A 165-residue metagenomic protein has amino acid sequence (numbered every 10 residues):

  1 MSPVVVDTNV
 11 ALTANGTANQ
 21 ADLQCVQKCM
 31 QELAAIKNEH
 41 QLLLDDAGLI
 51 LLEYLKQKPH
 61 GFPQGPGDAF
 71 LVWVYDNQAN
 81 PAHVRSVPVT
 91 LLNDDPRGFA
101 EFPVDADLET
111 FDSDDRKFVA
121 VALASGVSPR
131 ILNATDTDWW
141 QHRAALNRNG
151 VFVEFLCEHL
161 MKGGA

Functional and structural regions predicted by a protein language model:
M1-G48: Short, well-structured N-terminal submotif of metal-dependent ribonuclease cores
A14-T17, L52-K58, H142-L146: A short acidic (Asp/Glu
N15-Q24, P59-G61, D105-E109: Short, flexible/disordered intra-domain loops and linkers
Q20-Q31, Q64-W73, W139: Well-ordered, non-membrane alpha-helical segments in soluble/globular domains
E32, L108-E109, H142-A145: Sequence/structural signature of beta-propeller domains
A35-H40, G48-E101: PIN-domain endoribonuclease scaffold, especially VapC-family toxins
D46, V119, L123-A165: Acidic, PIN/NYN-like endoribonuclease modules and their adjacent C-terminal/linker elements
A82-I131: Active-site neighborhoods of divalent-metal-dependent phosphate/nucleic-acid chemistry enzymes
